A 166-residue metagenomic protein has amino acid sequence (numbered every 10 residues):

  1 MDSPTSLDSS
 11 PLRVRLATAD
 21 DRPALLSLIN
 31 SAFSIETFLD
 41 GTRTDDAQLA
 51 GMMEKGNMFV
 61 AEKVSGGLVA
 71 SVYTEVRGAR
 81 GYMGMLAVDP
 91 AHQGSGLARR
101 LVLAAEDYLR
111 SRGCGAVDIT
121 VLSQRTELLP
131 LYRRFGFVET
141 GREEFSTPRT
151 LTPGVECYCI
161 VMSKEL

Functional and structural regions predicted by a protein language model:
M1-D20, I160, L166: Conserved N-terminal entry element of GNAT/NAT acetyltransferase domains
L16-A91, V102-A104, Y108, F145 (+1 more regions): Acetyl-CoA-dependent GNAT
D40, T44, G96, S123 (+2 more regions): Residues at secondary-structure transition points
G56, V155-V161: Short hydrophobic/aromatic beta-strand or adjacent loop that forms the aromatic wall/cage of a ligand/substrate-binding
G67, D89-L103, R112, S123-L129 (+1 more regions): Conserved glycine-rich acetyl-CoA-binding loop
L109-V121: Conserved GNAT acetyl-CoA-binding A-motif
D118-L122, L129, R133, V138-V155: Conserved catalytic-core motifs of GNAT/GCN5-like acyltransferases
